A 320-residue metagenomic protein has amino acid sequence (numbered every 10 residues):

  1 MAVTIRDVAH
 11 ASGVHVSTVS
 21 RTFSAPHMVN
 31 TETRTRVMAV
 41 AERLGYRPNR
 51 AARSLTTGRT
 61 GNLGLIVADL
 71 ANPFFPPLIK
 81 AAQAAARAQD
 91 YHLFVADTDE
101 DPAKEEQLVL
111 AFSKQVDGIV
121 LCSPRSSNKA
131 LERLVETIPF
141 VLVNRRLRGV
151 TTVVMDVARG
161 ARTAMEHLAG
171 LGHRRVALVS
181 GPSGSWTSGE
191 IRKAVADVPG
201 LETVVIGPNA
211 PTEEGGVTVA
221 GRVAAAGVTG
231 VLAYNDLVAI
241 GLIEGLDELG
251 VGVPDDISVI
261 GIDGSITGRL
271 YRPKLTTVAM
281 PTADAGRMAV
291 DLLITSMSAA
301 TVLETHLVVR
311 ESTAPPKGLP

Functional and structural regions predicted by a protein language model:
M1-G61, K317-P320: N-terminal helix-turn-helix DNA-binding module of bacterial transcription factors
V3, N62-L65, L70-E166, G170: Alpha-helical recognition/docking segments in bacterial nutrient-uptake and carbohydrate-utilization systems
V16-R21, T56-D69, H167, R175-P182: Short beta-strand segments enriched in small/hydrophobic residues
R50, A68-P77, V95-K104, V153-T163 (+5 more regions): Hinge/beta->alpha junction and helix N-cap segments in small-molecule ligand-binding domains
V116-S123, R175-S180, V205-I206, A226-N235 (+1 more regions): Periplasmic-binding protein-like
A225-P320: Flexible loop/turn connectors
